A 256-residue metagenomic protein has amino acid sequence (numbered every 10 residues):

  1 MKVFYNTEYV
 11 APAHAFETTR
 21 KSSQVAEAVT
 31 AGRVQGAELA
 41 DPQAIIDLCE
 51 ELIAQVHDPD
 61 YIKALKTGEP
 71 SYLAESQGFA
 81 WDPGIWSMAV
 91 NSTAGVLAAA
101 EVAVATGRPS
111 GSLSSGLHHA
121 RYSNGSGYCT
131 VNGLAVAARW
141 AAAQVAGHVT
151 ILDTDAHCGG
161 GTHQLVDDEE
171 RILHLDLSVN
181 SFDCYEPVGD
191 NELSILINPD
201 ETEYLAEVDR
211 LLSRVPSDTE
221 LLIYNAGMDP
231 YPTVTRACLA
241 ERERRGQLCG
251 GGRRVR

Functional and structural regions predicted by a protein language model:
M1-E50: N-terminal low-complexity, Ser/Thr- and acidic-residue-enriched intrinsically disordered segments
T7-P12, I46-E51, S71-I85: Glycine-/proline-rich flexible loop or hinge segments
A13, Q24-G32, K63, L73 (+2 more regions): Extended, hydrophobic alpha-helical segments
S22, I62, T93-V96: A general structural signal for well-ordered alpha-helical segments in protein cores
V29, V56-H57, L65-K66, A100-A105: Hydrophobic residues in alpha-helical segments
I46-E69: Charged, often glycine-rich, active-site loop that binds/positions anionic groups
P70-R256: A general "terminal functional-core" signal
